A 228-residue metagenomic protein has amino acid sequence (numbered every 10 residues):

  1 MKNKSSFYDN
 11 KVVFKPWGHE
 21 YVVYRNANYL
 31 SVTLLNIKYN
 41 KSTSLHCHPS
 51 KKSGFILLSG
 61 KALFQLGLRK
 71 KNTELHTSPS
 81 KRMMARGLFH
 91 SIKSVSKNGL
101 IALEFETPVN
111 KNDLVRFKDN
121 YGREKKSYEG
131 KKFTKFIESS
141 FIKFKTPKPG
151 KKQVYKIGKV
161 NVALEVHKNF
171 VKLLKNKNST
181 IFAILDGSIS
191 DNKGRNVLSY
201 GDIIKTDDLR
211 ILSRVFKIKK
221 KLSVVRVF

Functional and structural regions predicted by a protein language model:
N3-D9, F14-K15, V95-K145, K217-F228: Double-stranded beta-helix
N10-C47, K51, T134-S179: A short glycine-rich, His/Asp/Glu-containing loop-to-beta-strand
W17-G18, K38-K41, H46-S53, S59-K61 (+3 more regions): Catalytic cores of nucleotide-enabled group-transfer and carboxylate-activating enzymes in metabolic and assembly-line
L34, C47, L58, L66-L68 (+4 more regions): Residue-level recognition of conserved beta-strand positions in structured domain cores
N36-I37, C47-F64, K175-D191: Short, conserved beta-strand element in jelly-roll/cupin
K51, A62, T73, S78-M83 (+5 more regions): Phosphate-end processing signature that detects enzymes handling 5′-triphosphorylated RNA and polyphosphate
L68-F89, S190-L212: Short acidic-glycine-tyrosine-enriched beta hairpin
L164, K175-V197, S213-F228: Intrinsically disordered, low-complexity segments enriched in Gly and acidic/Ser/Thr residues that form flexible
